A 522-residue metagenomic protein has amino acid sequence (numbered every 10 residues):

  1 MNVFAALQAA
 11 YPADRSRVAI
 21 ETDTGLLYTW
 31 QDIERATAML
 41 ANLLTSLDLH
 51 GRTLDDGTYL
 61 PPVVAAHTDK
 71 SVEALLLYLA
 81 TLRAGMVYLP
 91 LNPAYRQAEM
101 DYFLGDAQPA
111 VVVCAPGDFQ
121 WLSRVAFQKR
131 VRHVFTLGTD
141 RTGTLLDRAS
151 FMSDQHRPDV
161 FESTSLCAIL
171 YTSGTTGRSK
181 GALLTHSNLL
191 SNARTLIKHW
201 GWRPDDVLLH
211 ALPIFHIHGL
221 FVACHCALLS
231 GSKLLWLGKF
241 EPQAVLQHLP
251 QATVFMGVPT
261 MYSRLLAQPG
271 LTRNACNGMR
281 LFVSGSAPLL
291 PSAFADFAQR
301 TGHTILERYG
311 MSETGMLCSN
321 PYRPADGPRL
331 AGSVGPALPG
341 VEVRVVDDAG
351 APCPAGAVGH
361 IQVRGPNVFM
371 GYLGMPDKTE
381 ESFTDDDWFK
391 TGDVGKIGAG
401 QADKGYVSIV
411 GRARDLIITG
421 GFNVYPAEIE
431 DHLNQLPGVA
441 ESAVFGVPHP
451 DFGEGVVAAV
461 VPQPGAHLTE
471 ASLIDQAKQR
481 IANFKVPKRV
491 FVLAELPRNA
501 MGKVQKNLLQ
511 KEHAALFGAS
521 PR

Functional and structural regions predicted by a protein language model:
R15-S16, M152-Y171, G177-R178, G201-V207: Conserved pre-ATP/AMP-binding loop-to-beta segment of ANL
L26, A41-Y95, N423: Conserved AMP-binding/adenylate-forming
L27-Q31, C167-R194: Conserved AMP-binding A3 loop
R83-R148, P464-A466: Structural core segment of the AMP-binding/adenylate-forming
L190-V207, F215-V254, Q268-G270: Conserved AMP-binding/adenylation subdomain of ANL enzymes
A252-G257, L266-P328, E342: Gly/Ser/Thr-rich phosphate-binding loop
Y322, P336-G340, A349-S382, F422-V424: Conserved ATP/PPi-binding loop(s) of AMP-dependent carboxylate-activating enzymes
G365, M370-G371, E381, V394-K485 (+3 more regions): AMP-binding/adenylate-forming catalytic core of the ANL superfamily
